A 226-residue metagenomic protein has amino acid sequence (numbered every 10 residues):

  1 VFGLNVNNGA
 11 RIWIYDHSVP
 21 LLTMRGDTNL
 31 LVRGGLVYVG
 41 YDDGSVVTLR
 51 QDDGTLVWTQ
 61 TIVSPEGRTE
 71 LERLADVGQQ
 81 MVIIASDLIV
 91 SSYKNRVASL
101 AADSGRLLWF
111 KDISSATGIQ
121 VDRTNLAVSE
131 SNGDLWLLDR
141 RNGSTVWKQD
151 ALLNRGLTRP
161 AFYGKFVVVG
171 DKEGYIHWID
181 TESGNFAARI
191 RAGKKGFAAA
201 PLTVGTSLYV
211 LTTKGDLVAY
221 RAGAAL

Functional and structural regions predicted by a protein language model:
V1-L4, L31-D53, S129, G170: Generic detector of contiguous secondary-structure segments
N5-N8, Q51-G54, A101-S104, D139-N142 (+2 more regions): Short loop/turn segments that connect beta-strands within beta-propeller blades
A10-G34, T59-I83, L107-R123, W147-Y163 (+2 more regions): Extracytoplasmic beta-rich repeat domains
Y41-D42, A85, S92-Y93, E130-S131 (+2 more regions): Structural signature of WD-repeat beta-propellers
N125-R140, S144-W178: Loop/turn-rich, solvent-exposed surfaces of beta-rich toroidal or solenoidal domains
D171-G215, A222-L226: C-terminal closing repeat unit and adjoining cap/tail of repeat-based domains
